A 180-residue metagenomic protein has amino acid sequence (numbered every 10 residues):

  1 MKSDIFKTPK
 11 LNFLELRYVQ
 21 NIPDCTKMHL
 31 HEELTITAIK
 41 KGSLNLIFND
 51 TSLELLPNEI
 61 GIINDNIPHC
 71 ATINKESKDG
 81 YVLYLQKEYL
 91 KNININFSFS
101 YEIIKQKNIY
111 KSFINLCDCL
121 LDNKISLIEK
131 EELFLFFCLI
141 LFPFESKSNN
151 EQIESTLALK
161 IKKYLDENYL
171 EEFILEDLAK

Functional and structural regions predicted by a protein language model:
K2-F99: N-terminal regulatory/effector-sensing and dimerization cores that precede helix-turn-helix DNA-binding domains
H31-L34, E131-E132, T156: Aromatic- and histidine-enriched alpha-helix N-cap/loop-to-helix transition segments that scaffold the rims
E33, S77-D79, Y110, Q152-S155: Short, conserved loop/turn and helix-capping segments at secondary-structure boundaries that abut family-defining
K40, F142, D166, L170: Short, locally clustered residues in the helix-turn-helix/winged-helix DNA-binding domain
F48, G80, F99, L120 (+2 more regions): Short, flexible active-site loop motifs that bind/organize anionic cofactors or intermediates
I95-Q152, K163: Amphipathic alpha-helical segments enriched in hydrophobic/aromatic residues interleaved with Lys/Arg
K130, E151-K180: DNA-binding recognition helix and immediately preceding turn/loop of helix-turn-helix/winged-helix domains
